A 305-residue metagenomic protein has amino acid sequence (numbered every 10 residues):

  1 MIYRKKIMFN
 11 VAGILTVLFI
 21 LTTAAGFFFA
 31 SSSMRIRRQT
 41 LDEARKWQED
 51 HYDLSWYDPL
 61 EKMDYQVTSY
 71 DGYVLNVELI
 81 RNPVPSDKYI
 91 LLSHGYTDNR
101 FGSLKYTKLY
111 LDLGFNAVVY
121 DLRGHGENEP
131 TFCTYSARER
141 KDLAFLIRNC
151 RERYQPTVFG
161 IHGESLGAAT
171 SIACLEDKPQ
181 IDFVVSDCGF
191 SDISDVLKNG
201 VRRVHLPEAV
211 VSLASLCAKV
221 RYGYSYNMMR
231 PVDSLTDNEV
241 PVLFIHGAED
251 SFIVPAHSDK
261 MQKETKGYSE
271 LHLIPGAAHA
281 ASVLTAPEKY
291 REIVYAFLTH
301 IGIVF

Functional and structural regions predicted by a protein language model:
I7-T68, E78: An N-terminal hydrophobic leader/cap segment in hydrolases
Y96-L109, L122: The serine-hydrolase catalytic nucleophile loop
Y106, V240, V254-K263: Short alpha-helix in the alpha/beta-hydrolase fold that links the catalytic acid
Y110-E129: Conserved alpha/beta-hydrolase
C133-Y154: Alpha/beta-hydrolase active-site loop
A173-S225, L273: Hydrolase active-site cap/lid region
D237-E239, F244-H246, D250: Short beta-strand/loop motif that positions the catalytic acidic residue of the alpha/beta-hydrolase fold
A277-P287: Catalytic histidine-centered segment of alpha/beta-hydrolase-like enzymes
